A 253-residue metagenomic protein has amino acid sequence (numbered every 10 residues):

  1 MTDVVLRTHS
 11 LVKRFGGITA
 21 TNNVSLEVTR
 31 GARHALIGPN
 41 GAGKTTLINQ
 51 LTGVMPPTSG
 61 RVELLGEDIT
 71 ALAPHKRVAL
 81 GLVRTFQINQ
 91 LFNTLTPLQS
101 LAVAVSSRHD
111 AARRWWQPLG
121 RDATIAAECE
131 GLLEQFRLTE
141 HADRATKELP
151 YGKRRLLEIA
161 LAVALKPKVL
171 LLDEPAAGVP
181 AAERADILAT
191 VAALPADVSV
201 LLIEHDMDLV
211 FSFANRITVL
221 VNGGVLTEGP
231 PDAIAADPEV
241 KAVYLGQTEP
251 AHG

Functional and structural regions predicted by a protein language model:
T2-G253: Glycine-rich phosphate-binding loops of nucleotide-dependent enzymes
